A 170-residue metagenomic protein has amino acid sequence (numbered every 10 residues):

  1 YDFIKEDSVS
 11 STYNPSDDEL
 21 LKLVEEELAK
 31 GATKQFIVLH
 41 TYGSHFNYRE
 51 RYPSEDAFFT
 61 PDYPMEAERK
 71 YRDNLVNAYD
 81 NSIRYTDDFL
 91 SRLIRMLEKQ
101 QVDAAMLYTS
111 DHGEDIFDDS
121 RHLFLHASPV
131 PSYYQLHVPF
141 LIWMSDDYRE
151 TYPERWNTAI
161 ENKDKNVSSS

Functional and structural regions predicted by a protein language model:
Y1, F36-Y48, Y52, Y79-T86 (+3 more regions): Long, contiguous hydrophobic alpha-helical segments, chiefly transmembrane helices and signal peptides
Y1-E66, S170: Active-site-proximal alpha/beta segments of enzymes that process anionic O-linked groups
F3-S11, S54-E66, K70, I116-V138: Extracytoplasmic
T12, A78, S128, I160-E161: Conserved short-loop catalytic and cofactor-binding motifs
L21-E25, P61-T109, Y134-L136, I142 (+1 more regions): A long, amphipathic alpha-helix that forms part of the scaffold/cap immediately adjacent to metal-dependent active
E25, L39, S54-D56, K70-D73 (+7 more regions): Proline/Glycine/Serine-rich low-complexity intrinsically disordered segments that serve as flexible stalks/linkers
E98, V102-W156: Histidine-centered active-site microenvironments of extracellular/periplasmic hydrolases and transferases
Y148, P153-S170: Non-catalytic, well-ordered alpha-helical segments in soluble enzyme domains
